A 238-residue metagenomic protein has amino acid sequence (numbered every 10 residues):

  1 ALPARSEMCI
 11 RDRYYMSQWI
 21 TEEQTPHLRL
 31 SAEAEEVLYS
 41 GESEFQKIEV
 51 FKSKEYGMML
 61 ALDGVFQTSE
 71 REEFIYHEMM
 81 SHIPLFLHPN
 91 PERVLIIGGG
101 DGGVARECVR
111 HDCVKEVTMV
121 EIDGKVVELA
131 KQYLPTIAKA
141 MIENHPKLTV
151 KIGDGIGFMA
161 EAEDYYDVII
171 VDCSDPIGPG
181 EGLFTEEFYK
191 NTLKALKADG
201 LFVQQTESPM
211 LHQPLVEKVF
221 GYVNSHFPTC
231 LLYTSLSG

Functional and structural regions predicted by a protein language model:
A1-L2, A162: Structural alpha-helical scaffold elements that stabilize or flank donor/cofactor-binding regions in carbohydrate
P3-R13, Y233-G238: Conserved small/polar residues in nucleotide/adenosyl-binding loops
Y14-I20, T68-Q204, L211-L215: The AdoMet/dcAdoMet-binding core of the Class I SAM-like
Y14-S53: N-terminal auxiliary segments of SAM/dcSAM-dependent transferases
K54-M58: A short, compositionally biased
A61-L62: A general beta-strand register signal
E207-P209, L215-S235: Substrate-binding/catalytic lobe of Class I Rossmann-like enzymes that use SAM or dcSAM, i.e., the mid-to-C-terminal
